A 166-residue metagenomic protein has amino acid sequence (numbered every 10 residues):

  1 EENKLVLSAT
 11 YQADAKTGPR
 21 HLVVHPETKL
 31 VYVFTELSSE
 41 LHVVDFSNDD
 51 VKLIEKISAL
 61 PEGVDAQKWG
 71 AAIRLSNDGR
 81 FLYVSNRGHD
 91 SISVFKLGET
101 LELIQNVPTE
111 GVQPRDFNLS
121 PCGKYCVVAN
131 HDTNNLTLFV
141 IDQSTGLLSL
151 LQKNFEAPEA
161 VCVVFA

Functional and structural regions predicted by a protein language model:
E1-K4, V44-V51, F95-L101, V140-L147: Short loop/turn segments immediately following beta-strands, especially the blade-tip and inter-blade linker loops
V6-Q12, E55-G63, E102-P108, L150-N154: A short beta-strand motif characteristic of beta-propeller blades
A13-L30, L60-G79, E110-C126, A157-A166: Beta-rich, blade/repeat-based domains predominating in secreted/periplasmic proteins but also intracellular
H25, V33-L37, V84-R87, V128-H131: Conserved beta-strand positions in repeat-built beta-propeller and related beta-rich domains
F34-F46, V51-Y83: Oxyanion-binding "anion nests"
S39-L41, D90-I92, N135-L136: Structural signal for beta-propeller blades
A71, S76-Q113: C-terminal structural cap/anchor segments
H131-T137, S149-A166: Blade-level signature of beta-propeller repeat domains, shared across WD40, Kelch, NHL, RCC1 and BNR/Asp-box propellers
